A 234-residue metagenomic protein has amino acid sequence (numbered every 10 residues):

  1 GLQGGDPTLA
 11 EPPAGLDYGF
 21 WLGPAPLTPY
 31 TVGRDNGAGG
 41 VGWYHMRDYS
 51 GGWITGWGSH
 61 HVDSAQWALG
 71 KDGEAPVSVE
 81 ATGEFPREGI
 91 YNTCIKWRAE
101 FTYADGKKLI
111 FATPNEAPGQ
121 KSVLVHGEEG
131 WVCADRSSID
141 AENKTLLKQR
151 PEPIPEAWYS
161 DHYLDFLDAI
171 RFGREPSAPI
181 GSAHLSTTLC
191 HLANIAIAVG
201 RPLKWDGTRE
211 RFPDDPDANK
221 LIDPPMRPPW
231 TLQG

Functional and structural regions predicted by a protein language model:
G1-N36, D223-P224: Core domains of carbohydrate- and sulfate-ester-processing enzymes
P7-T8, R47-T55, G83-E88, Q149-E156 (+1 more regions): Active-site rim elements
L16, G56, H60, Q120 (+4 more regions): Generic recognition of stable, solvent-exposed alpha-helical segments in well-folded globular domains
Y18, L22, V62, Q66 (+4 more regions): Non-transmembrane alpha-helical segments in soluble domains of secreted/periplasmic/extracellular proteins
G19-A104: Rossmann-like dinucleotide-binding domain that binds NAD(P)(H)
P29-G33, K71-A81, K108-F111, V132-D135 (+2 more regions): Acidic/polar loop patches that form or flank catalytic/metal-binding clefts of enzymes that bind anionic ligands
G89-D161: NAD(P)-dinucleotide binding in Rossmann-like oxidoreductases
N92-C94, D168-G234: C-terminal helix-rich "cap/oligomerization" subdomain common to oxidoreductases
